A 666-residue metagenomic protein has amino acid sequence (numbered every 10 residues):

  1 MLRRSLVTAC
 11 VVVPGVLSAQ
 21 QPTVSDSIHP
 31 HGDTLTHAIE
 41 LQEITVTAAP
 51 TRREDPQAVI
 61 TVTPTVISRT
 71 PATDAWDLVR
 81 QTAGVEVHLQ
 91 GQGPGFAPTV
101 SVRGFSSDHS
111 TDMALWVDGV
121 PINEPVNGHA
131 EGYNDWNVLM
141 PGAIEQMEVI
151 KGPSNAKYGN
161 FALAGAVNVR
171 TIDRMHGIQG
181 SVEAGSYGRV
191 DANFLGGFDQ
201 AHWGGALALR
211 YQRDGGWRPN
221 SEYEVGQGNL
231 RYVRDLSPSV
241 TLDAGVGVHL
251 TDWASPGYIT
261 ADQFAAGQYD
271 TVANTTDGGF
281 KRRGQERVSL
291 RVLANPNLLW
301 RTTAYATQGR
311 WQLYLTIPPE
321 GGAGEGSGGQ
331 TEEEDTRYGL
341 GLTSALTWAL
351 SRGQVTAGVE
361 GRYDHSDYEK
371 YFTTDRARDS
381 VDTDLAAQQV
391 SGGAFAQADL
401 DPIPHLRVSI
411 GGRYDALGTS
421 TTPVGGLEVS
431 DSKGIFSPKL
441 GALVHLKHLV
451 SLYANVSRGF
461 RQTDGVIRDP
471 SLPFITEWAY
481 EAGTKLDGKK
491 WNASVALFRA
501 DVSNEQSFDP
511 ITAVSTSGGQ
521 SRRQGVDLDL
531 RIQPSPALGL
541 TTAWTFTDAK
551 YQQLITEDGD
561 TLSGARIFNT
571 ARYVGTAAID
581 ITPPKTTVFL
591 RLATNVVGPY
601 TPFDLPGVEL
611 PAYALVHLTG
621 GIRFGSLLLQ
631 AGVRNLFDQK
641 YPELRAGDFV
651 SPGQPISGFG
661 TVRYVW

Functional and structural regions predicted by a protein language model:
T8, G247, A396-A398, A454 (+3 more regions): Conserved C-terminal beta-signal and adjacent last beta-strands/turns of outer-membrane beta-barrel proteins
A38-W76, G95-T99, N229: N-terminal periplasmic "start-of-domain" segments of outer-membrane beta-barrel proteins
W76, R80-E124: Extracytoplasmic beta-strand/coil segments of soluble accessory domains associated with Gram-negative outer-membrane
V120-K151, V169-R170, L230, S471: Short acidic/polar hinge/loop motifs at secondary-structure boundaries that mediate gating or recognition
S154-A156, G165-F198, L209, D214-R218 (+2 more regions): Short strand-turn segments of transmembrane beta-barrel domains in outer membranes, especially the first one or two
S186-R213, R218-P256, G278-L299, L350 (+1 more regions): Transmembrane beta-barrel wall of Gram-negative outer-membrane proteins
F194, L299-I317, H445, S451-S457 (+1 more regions): Membrane-embedded beta-barrel scaffold of Gram-negative outer-membrane proteins
I403-V408, L417, R499, S517-D604 (+1 more regions): Gram-negative outer-membrane beta-barrel transporters
